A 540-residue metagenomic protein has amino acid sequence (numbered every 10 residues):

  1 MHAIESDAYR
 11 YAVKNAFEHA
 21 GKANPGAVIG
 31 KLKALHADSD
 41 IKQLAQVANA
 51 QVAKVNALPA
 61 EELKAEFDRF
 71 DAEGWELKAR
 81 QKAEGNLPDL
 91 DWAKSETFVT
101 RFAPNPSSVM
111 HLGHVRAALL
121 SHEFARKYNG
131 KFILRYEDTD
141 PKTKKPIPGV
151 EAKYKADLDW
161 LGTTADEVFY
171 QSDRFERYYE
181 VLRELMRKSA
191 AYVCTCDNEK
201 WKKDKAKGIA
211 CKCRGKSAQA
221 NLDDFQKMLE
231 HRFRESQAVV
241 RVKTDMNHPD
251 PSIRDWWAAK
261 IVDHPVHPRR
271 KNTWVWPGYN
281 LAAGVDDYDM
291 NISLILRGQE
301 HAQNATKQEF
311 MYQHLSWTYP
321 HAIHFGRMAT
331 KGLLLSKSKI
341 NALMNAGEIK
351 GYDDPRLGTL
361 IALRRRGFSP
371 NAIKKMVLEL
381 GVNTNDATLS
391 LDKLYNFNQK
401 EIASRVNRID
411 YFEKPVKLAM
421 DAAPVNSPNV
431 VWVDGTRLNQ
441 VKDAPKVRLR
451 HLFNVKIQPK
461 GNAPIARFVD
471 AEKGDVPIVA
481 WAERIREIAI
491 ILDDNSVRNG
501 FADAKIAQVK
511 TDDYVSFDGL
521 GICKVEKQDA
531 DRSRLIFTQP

Functional and structural regions predicted by a protein language model:
M1-C213, E300-I323, R327-G332, N341-M344 (+1 more regions): N-terminal Rossmann-like or analogous alpha/beta NTP/dinucleotide-binding catalytic cores that position adenine
A16-G30, D40-I41, G351-D421: Extended, domain-scale alpha-helical bundle/helix-rich regions
T100-S107, I133-D140, D289-L296, D354-L360 (+1 more regions): Glycine- and acidic
R101-A103, R135-E137, C194, K243 (+6 more regions): Generic beta-strand/beta-sheet core signal
L112-V115, P148, A152, S172-Y179 (+11 more regions): Conserved structured core elements
S121, Y154, L185, D287 (+3 more regions): Residue-level signal for inorganic ion chemistry
E184, K188-I340, A346-K350, T359 (+1 more regions): Active-site cores that bind ATP or allylic diphosphates and position pyrophosphate for catalysis
V377-V382, L391-P540: Substrate/cofactor-recognition hotspot
